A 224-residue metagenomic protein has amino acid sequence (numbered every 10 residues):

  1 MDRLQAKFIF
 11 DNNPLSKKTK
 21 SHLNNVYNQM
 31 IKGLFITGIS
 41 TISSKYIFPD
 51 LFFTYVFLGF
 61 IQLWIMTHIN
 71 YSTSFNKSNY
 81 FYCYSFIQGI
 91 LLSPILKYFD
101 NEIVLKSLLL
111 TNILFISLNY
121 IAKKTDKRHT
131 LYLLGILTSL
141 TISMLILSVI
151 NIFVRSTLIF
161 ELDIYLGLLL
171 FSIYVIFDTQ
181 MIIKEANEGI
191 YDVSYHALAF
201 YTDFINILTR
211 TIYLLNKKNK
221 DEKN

Functional and structural regions predicted by a protein language model:
M1-N224: A hydrophobic alpha-helical transmembrane-helix feature that marks the membrane cores and membrane-interface segments
